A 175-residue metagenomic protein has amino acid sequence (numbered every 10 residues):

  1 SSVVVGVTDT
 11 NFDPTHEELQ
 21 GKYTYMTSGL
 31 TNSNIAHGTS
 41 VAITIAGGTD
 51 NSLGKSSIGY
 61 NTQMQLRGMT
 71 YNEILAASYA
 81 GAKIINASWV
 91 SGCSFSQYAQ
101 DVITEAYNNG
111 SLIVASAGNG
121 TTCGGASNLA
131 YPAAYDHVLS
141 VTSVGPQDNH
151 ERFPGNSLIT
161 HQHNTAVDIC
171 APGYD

Functional and structural regions predicted by a protein language model:
S1-L30, S40: Acidic-leg catalytic submotif of subtilisin-like serine proteases
V3-T10, A130-D175: Extracellular S/T/G-rich loop segment that most often corresponds to the catalytic His/Ser-adjacent loop
P14, G48-S52, N61-H137, S143 (+1 more regions): Substrate-binding/access-modulating region of protease and related hydrolase catalytic domains
G29-N32, G92: Second-shell loop/turn segments in exported
V41-I45: Buried hydrophobic packing segments
K55: Short, solvent-exposed loop/beta-turn-alpha elements that line the ligand-binding surface or hinge of extracytoplasmic
G59-T62, A171-G173: Short, small-residue-rich loop/turn micro-motifs
